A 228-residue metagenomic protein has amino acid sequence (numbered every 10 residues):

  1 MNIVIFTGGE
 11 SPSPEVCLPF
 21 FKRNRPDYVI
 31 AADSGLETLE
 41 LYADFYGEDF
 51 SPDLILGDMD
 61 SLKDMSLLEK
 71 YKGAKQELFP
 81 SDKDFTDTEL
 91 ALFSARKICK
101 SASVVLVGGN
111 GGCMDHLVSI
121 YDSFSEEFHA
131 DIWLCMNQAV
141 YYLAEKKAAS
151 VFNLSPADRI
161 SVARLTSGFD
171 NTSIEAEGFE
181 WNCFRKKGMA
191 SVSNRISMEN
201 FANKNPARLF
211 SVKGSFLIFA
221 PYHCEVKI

Functional and structural regions predicted by a protein language model:
M1-L67: N-terminal beta-strand-loop-alpha-helix module at the start of alpha/beta ligand-binding or catalytic domains
F6, I30-D33, G57, L78 (+2 more regions): General beta-strand structural signal in soluble alpha/beta enzymes
T7-G9, D58-M59, V107-G111, N137 (+2 more regions): Structural motif
S13-E15, F85-E89, C113-V118: Short glycine/serine/threonine-rich phosphate/pyrophosphate-binding segments that cradle anionic phosphate groups
L36-T38, L62-D64, F85, C113 (+1 more regions): Short gly/pro/ser/thr-enriched loop/turn and capping motifs at secondary-structure boundaries
E69-C99: Short phosphate-binding loop-to-helix
A95, K100-V151: Anionic-ligand-binding alpha/beta catalytic cores of soluble enzymes and soluble regulatory domains that recognize
A144-I228: Long, charged alpha-helical interface segments
